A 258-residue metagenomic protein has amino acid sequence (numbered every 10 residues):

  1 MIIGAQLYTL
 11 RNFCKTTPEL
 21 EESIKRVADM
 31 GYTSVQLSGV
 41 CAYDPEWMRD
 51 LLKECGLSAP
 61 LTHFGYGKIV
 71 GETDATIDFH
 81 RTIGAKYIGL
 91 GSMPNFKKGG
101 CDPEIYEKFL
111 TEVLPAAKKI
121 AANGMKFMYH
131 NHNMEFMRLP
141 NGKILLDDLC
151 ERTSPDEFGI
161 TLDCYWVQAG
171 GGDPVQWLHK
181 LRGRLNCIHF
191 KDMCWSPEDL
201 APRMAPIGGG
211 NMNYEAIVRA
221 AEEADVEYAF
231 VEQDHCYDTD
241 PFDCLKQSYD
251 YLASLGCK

Functional and structural regions predicted by a protein language model:
M1-M30, K53, R81-G84, P140-L162 (+1 more regions): Histidine-acidic metal/acid-base catalytic patches
A5-P18, T62-V70, G99-I105, P206: Active-site mouth loops of central-metabolism enzymes
T9, Q36-G39, H63, N131: Residue-level recognition of beta-strand->loop/alpha-helix junctions
K25, C41, S58, Y66-I160 (+2 more regions): Active-site acidic/histidine proton-transfer and metal-coordination neighborhood in alpha/beta enzyme cores
S34-L52: Glycine-rich, proline-tolerant flexible connector loops at the mouths of alpha/beta enzymes
Q36, L61, G89, M128 (+3 more regions): Conserved beta-strand positions in the central sheet of alpha/beta enzyme cores
D50-L57, F64-G65: Active-site surface patch of divalent metal-dependent phosphodiester/phosphate bond hydrolases
